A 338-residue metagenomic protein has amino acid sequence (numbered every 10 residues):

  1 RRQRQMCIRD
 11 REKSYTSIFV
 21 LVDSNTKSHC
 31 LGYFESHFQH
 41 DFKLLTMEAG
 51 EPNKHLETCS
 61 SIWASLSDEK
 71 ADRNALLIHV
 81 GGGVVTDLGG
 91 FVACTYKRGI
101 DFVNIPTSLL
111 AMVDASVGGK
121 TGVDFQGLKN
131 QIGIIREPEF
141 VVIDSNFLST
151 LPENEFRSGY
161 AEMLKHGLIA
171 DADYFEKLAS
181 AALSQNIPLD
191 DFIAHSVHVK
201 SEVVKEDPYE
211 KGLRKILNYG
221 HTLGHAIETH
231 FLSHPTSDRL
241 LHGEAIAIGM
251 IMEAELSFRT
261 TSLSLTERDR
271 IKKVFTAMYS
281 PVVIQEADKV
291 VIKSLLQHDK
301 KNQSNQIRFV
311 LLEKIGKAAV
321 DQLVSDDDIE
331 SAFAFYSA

Functional and structural regions predicted by a protein language model:
R1-I8: Short, small-residue-biased leader/transition segments that mark boundaries at the very start of proteins
C7, V85-G89, Y219, L223-I227: Active-site His/Glu-centered metal-binding helix of metallohydrolases
F19, S28-V103: N-terminal small/polar loop signature for handling phosphorylated ligands or for N-terminal nucleophile
V20, H55, P106, D144 (+2 more regions): Residue-level signal for inorganic ion chemistry
S67-A71, E137-F140, N146-E153, A161-D173 (+9 more regions): Generic secondary-structure signature for well-ordered alpha-helical cores
F91-L183: A glycine/threonine-rich phosphate-anchoring loop and its flanking beta-alpha core in nucleotide/phosphate-binding
A161-M163, S262-A338: C-terminal charged capping/lid subdomain of soluble metabolic enzymes
E176-V290: Active-site segments that bind and position negatively charged phosphate/pyrophosphate groups
